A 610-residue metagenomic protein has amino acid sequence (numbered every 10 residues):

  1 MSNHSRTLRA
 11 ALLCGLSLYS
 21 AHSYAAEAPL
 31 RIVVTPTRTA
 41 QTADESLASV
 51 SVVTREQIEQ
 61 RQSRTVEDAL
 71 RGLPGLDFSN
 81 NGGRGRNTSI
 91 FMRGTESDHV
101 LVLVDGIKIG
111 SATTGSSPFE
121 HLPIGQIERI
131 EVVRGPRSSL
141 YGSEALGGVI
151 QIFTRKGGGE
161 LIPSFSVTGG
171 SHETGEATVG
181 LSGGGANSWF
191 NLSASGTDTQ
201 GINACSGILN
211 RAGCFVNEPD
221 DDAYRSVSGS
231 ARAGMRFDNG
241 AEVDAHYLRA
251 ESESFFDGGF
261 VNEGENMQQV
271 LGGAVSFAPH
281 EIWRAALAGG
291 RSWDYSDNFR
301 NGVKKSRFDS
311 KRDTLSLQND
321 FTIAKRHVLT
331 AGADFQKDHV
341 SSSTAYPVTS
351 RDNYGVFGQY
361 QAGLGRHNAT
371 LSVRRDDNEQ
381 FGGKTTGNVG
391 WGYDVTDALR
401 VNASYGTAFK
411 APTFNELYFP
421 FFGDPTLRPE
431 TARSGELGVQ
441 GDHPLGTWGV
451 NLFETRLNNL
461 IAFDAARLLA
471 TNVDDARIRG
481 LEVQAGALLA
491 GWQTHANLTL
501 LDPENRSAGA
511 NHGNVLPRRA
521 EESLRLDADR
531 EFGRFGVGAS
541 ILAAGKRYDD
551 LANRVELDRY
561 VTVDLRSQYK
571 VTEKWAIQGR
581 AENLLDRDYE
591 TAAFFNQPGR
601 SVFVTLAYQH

Functional and structural regions predicted by a protein language model:
A28-R61, S89, S97: N-terminal periplasmic "start-of-domain" segments of outer-membrane beta-barrel proteins
E67, R71-I107, E128: Extracytoplasmic beta-strand/coil segments of soluble accessory domains associated with Gram-negative outer-membrane
I107-R134: Short acidic/polar hinge/loop motifs at secondary-structure boundaries that mediate gating or recognition
S138-S139, Q151, G158-E160, S164-T168 (+2 more regions): Periplasmic-side early beta-strands and strand-to-turn transitions of outer-membrane beta-barrels
N187, E218-H339, W448: Outer-membrane beta-barrel domain signature, strongest for Gram-negative TonB-dependent receptors and also present
N187-F190, N239-A245, E281-L287, R326-L329 (+6 more regions): Repeated loop/turn-to-beta-strand initiation elements of outer-membrane beta-barrel proteins
F260-A278, F308-D313, E379-Q380, D394 (+6 more regions): Outer-membrane beta-barrel signature, preferentially recognizing the C-terminal barrel domain of Gram-negative
K325, G363-N368, E454-R456, N472-L551 (+3 more regions): Gram-negative outer-membrane beta-barrel transporters
